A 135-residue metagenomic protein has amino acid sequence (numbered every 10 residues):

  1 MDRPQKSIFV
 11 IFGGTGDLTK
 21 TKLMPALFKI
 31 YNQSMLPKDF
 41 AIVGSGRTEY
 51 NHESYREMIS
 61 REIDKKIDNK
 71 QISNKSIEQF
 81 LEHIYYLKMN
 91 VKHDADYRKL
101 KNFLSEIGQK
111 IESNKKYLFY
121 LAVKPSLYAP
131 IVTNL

Functional and structural regions predicted by a protein language model:
M1-S54, K101-N102: N-terminal low-complexity, Ser/Thr- and acidic-residue-enriched intrinsically disordered segments
F9-F12, A41-T48, H83-M89, Y117-A122: Extended hydrophobic secondary-structure segments that form protein cores and membrane-embedded regions
F12, F28, F40, Y55 (+4 more regions): Aromatic side chains
T19-L23, Y55-I59, K92-L100, V123-Y128: Phosphate/oxyanion-binding active-site loops and adjacent basic polyanion-contact surfaces
L23-N32, I59-D68, R98-E106, I131-L135: Short, well-ordered amphipathic alpha-helices
Q33-Y85: Glycine-rich phosphate-binding loop and adjoining beta1-alpha1-beta2 segment of Rossmann-like nucleotide-binding folds
K66-N114: A structured beta-alpha segment of the ubiquitous adenosine-cofactor-binding alpha/beta core
A95, S113-L135: Beta-loop-alpha module in the N-terminal Rossmann-like domain of NAD(P)-dependent dehydrogenases, especially those
